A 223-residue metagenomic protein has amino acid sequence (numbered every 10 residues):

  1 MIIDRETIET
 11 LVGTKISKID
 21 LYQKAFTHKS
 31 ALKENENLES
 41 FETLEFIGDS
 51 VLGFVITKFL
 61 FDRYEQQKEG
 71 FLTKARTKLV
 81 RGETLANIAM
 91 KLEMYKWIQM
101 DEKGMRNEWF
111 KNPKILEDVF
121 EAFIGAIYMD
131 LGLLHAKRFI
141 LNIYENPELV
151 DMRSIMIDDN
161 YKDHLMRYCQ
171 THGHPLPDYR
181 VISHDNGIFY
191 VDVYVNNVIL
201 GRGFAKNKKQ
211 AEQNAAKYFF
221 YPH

Functional and structural regions predicted by a protein language model:
M1-H223: Double-stranded RNA-binding/processing signature
